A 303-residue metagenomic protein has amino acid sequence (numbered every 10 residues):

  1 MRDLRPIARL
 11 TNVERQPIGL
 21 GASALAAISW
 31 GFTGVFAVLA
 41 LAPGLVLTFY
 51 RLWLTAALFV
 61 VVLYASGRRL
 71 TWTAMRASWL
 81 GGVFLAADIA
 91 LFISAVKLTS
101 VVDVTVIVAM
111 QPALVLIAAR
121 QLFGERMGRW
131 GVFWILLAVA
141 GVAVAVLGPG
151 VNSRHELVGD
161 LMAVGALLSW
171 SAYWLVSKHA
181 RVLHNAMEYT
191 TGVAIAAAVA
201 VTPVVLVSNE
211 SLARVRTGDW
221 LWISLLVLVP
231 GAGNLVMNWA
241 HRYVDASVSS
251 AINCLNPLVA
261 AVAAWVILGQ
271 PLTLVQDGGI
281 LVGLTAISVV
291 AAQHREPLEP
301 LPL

Functional and structural regions predicted by a protein language model:
M1-F49, L80-V83, L91, N152-H179 (+3 more regions): Glycine-/small-residue-enriched transmembrane alpha-helix faces in small-molecule transporters and effluxers
R2, G19, S23, A42-A87 (+7 more regions): Transmembrane alpha-helices of multi-pass small-molecule transport proteins
R2-V13, R51-L52, L147-G148, D219-L221 (+1 more regions): C-terminal-most transmembrane helix of multi-pass membrane proteins
P17-I28, F49-Y50, R68-S94, W130-I135 (+3 more regions): Loop-to-transmembrane-helix transition segments
A40, L47, A95, Q121-M127 (+6 more regions): Hydrophobic/aromatic residues within transmembrane alpha-helices of multi-pass small-molecule transporters
V46-A57, I93-R126, G131, A163-A166 (+1 more regions): Specific alpha-helical transmembrane segments that line the substrate/conduction pathway and gating interfaces
F59, L85, A118, M127-P149 (+3 more regions): Hydrophobic transmembrane alpha-helices of multi-pass small-molecule transport proteins
V104-M110, V176-A198, P230-V266: Helix-helix packing/entry segments at the starts of transmembrane helices
